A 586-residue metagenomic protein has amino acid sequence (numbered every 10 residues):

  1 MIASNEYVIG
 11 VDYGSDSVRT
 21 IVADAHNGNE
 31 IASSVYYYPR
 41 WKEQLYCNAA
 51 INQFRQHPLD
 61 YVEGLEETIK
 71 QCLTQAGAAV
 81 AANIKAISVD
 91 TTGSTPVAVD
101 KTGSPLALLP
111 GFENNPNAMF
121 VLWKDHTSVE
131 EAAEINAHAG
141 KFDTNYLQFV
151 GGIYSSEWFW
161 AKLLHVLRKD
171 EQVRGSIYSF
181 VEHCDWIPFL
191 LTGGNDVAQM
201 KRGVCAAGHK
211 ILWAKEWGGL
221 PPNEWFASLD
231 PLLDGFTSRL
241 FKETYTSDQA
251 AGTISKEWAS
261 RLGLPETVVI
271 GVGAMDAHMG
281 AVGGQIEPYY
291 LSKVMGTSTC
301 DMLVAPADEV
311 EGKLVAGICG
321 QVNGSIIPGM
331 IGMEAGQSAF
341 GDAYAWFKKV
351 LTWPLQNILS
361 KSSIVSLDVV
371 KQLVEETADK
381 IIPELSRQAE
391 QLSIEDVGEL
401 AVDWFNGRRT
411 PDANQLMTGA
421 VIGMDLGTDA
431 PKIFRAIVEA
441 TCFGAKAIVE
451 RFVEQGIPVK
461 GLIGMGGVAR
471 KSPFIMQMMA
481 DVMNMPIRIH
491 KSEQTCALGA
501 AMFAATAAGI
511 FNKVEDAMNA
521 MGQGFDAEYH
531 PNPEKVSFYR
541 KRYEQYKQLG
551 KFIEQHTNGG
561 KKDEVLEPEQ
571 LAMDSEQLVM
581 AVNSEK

Functional and structural regions predicted by a protein language model:
M1-L108, G235-S238, S260, L264-V269 (+5 more regions): N-terminal glycine/serine-rich phosphate-binding loop of ATP-dependent small-molecule kinases, especially carbohydrate
Y13-S15, A137, F142-A274, I358 (+3 more regions): Gly/Ser/Thr-rich active-site cleft segment
R19-I21, T192-V197, V365, V369-G419: Conserved ATP-utilizing enzyme core subdomain
P58, A78-W158: Active-site phosphate-binding/coordination module
A133, M275, M279-G283, G341 (+6 more regions): Glycine-rich phosphate-binding/hydrolytic loop that grips phosphoryl groups
E157, A335, A343-A345, V350-Q372 (+2 more regions): Acidic, glycine/GT-rich loop-and beta-edge segments that sit at the periphery of enzyme/chaperone cores
W158, L212-P328, S338-A339, L351 (+4 more regions): ATP-dependent carbohydrate kinase catalytic cores
E390-I489: Activation-segment/catalytic-loop signature of the eukaryotic protein kinase fold
